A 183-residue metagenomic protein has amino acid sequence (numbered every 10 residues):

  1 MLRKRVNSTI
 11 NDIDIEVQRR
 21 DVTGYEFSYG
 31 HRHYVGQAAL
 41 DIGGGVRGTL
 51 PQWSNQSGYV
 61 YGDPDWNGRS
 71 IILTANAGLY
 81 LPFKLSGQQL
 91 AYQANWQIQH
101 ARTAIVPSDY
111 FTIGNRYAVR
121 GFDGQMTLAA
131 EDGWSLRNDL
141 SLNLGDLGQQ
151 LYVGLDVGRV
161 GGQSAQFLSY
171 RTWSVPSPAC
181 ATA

Functional and structural regions predicted by a protein language model:
M1-N7: Internal metal/ion-chelating core segments
N7-Q163: C-terminal outer-membrane beta-barrel translocator/porin domains of Gram-negative envelope proteins and their
A165-A183: C-terminal beta-signal and terminal closure region of outer-membrane beta-barrel proteins
